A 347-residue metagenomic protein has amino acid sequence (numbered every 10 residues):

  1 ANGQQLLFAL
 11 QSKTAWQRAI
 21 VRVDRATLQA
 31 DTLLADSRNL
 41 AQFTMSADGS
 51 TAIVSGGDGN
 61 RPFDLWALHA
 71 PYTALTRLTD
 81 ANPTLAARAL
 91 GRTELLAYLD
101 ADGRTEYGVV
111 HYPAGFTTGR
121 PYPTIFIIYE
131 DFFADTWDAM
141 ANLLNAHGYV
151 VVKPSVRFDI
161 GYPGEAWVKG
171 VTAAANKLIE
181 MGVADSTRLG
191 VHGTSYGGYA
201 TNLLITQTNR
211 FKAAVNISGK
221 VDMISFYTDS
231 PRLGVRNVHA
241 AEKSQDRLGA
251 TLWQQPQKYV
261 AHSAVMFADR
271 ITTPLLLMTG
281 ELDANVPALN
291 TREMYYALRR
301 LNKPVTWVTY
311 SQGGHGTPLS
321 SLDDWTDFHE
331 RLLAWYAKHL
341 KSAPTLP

Functional and structural regions predicted by a protein language model:
A1-G3, A9: Loop/turn-rich, solvent-exposed surfaces of beta-rich toroidal or solenoidal domains
A9, Q17-R18, A30-F116, A139-N142 (+2 more regions): Non-catalytic accessory segments flanking enzyme active sites
S55, H111, I127-I128, H192 (+1 more regions): Short hydrophobic segments within beta-strands
R92, R104, Y122, D185 (+1 more regions): Exposed loop/turn and edge beta-strand positions of beta-sandwich/beta-sheet ligand-binding modules
Y107, Y129, H315: Histidine-centered divalent metal-coordination motifs
Y112-G115, G119-E130: Short beta-strand element of the alpha/beta-hydrolase
W137-D138, N142-H147, V151-P347: Active-site-proximal cap/loop segments of hydrolase catalytic domains
